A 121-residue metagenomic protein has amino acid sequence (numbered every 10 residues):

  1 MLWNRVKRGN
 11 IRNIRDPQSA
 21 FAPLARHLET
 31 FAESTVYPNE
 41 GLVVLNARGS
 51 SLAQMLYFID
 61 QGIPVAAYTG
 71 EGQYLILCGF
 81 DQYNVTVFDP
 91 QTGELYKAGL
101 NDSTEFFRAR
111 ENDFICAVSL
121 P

Functional and structural regions predicted by a protein language model:
W3-P121: Conserved active-site-adjacent core of cysteine acyl-enzyme catalytic domains
